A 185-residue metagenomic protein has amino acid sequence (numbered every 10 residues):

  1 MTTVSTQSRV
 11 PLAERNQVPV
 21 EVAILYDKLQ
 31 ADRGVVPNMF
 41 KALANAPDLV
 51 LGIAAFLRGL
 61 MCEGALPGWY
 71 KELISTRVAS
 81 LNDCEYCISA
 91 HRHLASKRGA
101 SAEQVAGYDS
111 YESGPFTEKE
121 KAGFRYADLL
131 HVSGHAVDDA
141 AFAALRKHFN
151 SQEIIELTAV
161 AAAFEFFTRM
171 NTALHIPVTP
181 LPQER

Functional and structural regions predicted by a protein language model:
M1-R185: Hydrophobic alpha-helical segments
